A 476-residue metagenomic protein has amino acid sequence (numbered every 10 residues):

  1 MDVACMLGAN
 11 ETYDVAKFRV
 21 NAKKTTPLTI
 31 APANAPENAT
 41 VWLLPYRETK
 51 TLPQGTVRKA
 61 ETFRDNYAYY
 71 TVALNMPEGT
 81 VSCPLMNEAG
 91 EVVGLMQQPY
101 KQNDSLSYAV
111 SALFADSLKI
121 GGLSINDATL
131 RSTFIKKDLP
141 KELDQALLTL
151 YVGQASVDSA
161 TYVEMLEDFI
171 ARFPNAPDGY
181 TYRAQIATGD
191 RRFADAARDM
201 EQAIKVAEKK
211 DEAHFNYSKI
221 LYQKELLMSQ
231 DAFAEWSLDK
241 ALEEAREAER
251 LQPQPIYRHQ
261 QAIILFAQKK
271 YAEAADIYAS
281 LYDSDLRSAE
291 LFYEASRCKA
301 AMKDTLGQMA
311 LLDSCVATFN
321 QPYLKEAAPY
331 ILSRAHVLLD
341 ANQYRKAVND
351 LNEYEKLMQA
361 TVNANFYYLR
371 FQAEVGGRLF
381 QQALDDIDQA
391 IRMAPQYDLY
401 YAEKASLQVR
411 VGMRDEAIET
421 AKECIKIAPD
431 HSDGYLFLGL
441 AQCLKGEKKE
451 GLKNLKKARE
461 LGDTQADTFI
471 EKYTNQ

Functional and structural regions predicted by a protein language model:
M1-L52, N66-Y69: Conserved active-site neighborhood of the chymotrypsin/trypsin-like protease fold
N21-P27, T51-I120: Active-site region of chymotrypsin-like
L95-T161: C-terminal cap/linker of serine protease catalytic domains
R172, V206-A207, R250-L251, D283-D285 (+5 more regions): Structural marker of alpha-solenoid helical repeat scaffolds
P177-D178, K210-F215, P253-R258, S288-E290 (+5 more regions): Helix-start (N-cap) detector for alpha-helical repeat units in TPR-like alpha-solenoids, especially tetratricopeptide
Y182, N216, Q260, E294 (+5 more regions): Canonical tetratricopeptide repeat
G189, Q223-L227, A267-Q268, A301-M302 (+5 more regions): Register position in tetratricopeptide repeats
